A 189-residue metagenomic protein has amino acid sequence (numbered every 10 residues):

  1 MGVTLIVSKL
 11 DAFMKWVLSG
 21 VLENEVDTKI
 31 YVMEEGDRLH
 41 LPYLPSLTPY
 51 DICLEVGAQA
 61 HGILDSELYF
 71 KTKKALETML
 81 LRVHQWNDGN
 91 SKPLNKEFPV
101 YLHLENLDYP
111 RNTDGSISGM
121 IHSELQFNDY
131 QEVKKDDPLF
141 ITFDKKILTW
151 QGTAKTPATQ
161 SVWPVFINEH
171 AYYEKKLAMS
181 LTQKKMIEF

Functional and structural regions predicted by a protein language model:
M1-F189: Structured catalytic-domain cores with a bias toward divalent-metal coordination
